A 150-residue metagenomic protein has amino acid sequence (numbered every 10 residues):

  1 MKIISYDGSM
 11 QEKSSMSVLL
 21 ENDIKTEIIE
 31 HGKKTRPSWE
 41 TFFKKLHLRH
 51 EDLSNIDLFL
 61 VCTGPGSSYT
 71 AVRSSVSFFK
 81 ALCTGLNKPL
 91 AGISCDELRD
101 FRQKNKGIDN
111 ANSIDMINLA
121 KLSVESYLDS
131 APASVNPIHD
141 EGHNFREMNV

Functional and structural regions predicted by a protein language model:
M1-T41, E51, G85, L90-V150: Oxyanion-binding and handling regions
N22-K25, L46-L48, F78-K80: Short, low-complexity, polar/charged sequence segments that are solvent-exposed and flexible
F42-L58: Phosphate/pyrophosphate-binding loops at sites that engage ATP/ADP/AMP, CoA/4′-phosphopantetheine, polyphosphate
K45, V76, S126: Residue-level detector of functional hotspots within protein domains
N55-T84: Short beta-strand-loop/turn "lid" adjacent to the catalytic site in phosphate-handling enzymes
